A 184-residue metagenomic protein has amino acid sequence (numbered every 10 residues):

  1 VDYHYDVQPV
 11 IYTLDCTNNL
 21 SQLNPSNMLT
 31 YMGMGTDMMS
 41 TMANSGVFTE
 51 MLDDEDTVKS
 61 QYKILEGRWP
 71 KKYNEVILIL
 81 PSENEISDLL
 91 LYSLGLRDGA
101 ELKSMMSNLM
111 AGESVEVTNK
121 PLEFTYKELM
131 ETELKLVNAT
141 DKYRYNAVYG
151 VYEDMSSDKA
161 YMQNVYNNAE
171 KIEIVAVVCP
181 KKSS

Functional and structural regions predicted by a protein language model:
V1-S184: Basic-flanked hydrophobic alpha-helices used for secretion and membrane insertion
